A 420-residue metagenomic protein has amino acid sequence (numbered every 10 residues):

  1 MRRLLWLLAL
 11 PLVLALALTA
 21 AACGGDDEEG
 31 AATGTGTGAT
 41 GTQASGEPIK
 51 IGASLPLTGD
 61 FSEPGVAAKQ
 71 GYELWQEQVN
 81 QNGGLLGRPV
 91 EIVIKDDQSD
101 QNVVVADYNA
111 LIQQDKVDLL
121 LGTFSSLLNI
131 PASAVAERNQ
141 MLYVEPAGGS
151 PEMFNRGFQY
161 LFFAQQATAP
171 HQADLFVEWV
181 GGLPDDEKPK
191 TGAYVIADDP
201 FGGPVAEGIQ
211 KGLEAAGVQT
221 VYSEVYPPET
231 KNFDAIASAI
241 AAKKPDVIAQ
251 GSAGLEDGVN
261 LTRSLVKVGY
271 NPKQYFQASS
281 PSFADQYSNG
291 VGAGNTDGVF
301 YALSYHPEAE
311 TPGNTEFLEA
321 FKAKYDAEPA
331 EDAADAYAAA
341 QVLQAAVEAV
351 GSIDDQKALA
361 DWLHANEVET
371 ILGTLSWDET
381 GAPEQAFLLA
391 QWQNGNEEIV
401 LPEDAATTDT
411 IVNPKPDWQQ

Functional and structural regions predicted by a protein language model:
M1-L10: Bacterial N-terminal signal peptides that target proteins for export
L18-A22: C-terminal motif of bacterial Sec signal peptides marking the signal peptidase cleavage site
D27-A31, T35-T40, E63-A68, G83-N155 (+2 more regions): Beta-alpha junction/loop-to-helix N-cap segments that form part of ligand/metal-binding clefts
G38-E73, K95-N102, F124-S125, V195-P204 (+3 more regions): Extracytoplasmic "Venus flytrap"
I49, Q70-I92, G182-E187, E214-V218: Signal peptide-proximal N-terminal region of secreted/periplasmic/extracellular or secretory-lumen proteins
V117-S223, K273-G298: Extracytoplasmic ligand/sensor domains, especially the bilobed periplasmic-binding protein
Q166, T262-Y337, A349, E403-Q419: Extracellular/periplasmic periplasmic-binding protein-like sensory domains
A323-A333, Q344-V400: Segments of small-molecule ligand-sensing domains
